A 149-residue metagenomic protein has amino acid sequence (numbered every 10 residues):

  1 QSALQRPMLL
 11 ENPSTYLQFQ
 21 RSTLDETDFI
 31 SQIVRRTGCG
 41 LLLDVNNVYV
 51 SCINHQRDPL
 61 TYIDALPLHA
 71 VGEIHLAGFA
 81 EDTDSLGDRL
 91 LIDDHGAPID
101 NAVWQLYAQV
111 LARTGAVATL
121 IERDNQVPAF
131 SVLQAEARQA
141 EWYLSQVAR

Functional and structural regions predicted by a protein language model:
Q1-G40: Active-site acidic/histidine proton-transfer and metal-coordination neighborhood in alpha/beta enzyme cores
M8, D44, I74, T119: Conserved, mostly hydrophobic/aromatic
N12-S22, N47-V50, R89-H95: Surface-exposed cleft-lining segments at the edges of enzyme active sites
P13-T15, N46-V50, A77-E81, D124-Q126: Active-site beta-loop-alpha junctions enriched in small/polar residues
F19-R35, S51-D64, S131-Q134: Distinct, well-ordered alpha-helical segments
Q56-T114: Gly/Pro-rich active-site loop or hairpin
A118-D124: Conserved active-site loop/cleft motifs that coordinate metal ions or position small ligands
F130-R149: C-terminal helical cap(s) of enzyme catalytic domains, especially alpha/beta-barrels
